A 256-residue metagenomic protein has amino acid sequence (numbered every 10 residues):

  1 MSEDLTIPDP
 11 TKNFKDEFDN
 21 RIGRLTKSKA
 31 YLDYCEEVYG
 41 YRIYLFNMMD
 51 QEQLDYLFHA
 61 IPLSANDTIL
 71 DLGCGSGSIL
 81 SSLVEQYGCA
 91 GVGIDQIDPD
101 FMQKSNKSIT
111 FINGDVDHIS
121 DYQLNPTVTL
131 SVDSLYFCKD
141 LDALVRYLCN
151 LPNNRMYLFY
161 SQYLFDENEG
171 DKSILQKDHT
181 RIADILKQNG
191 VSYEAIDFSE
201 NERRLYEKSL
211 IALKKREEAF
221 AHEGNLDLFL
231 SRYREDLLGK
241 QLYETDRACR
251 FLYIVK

Functional and structural regions predicted by a protein language model:
M1-V38: N-terminal, positively charged/glycine-rich alpha-helical extensions of SAM-dependent methyltransferases
N47-A65: Conserved alpha-helix/loop element of class I SAM-dependent methyltransferases that forms part of the SAM/SAH-binding
L70-H118: Class I SAM-dependent methyltransferase SAM/SAH-binding core
T127-L141: A short SAM/SAH-binding and catalytic strip from SAM-dependent methyltransferases
D142-Y157: A short glycine-rich, Lys/Arg-flanked "PGG" loop and its adjoining helix->strand segment in the class I
F159-R181: Conserved class I S-adenosyl-L-methionine
L175-I196: Short alpha-helix
F198-K256: Conserved Class I S-adenosyl-L-methionine
